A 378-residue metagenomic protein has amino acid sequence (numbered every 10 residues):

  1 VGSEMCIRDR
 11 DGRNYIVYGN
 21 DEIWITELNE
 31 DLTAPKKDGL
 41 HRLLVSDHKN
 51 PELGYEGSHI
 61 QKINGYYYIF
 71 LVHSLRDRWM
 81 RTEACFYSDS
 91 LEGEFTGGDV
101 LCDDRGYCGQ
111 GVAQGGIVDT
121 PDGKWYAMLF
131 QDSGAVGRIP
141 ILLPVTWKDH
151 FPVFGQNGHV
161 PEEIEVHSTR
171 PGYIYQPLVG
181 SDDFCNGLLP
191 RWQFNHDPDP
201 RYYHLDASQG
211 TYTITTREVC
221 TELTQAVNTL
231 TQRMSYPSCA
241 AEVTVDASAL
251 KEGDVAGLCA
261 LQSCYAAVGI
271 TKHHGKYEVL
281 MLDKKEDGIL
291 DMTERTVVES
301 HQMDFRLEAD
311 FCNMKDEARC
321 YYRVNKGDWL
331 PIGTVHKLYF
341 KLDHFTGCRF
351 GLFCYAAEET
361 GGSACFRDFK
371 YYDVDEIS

Functional and structural regions predicted by a protein language model:
V1, E27-L53, F86-Y107, H150 (+6 more regions): Blade-edge beta-strand/turn elements of extracellular beta-propeller and related beta-sheet repeat scaffolds
G2-C6: Short, small-residue-biased leader/transition segments that mark boundaries at the very start of proteins
D9-G12, K62-G65, D119-D122: Residue-level detector of Asp-centered blade-edge/turn motifs that repeat once per structural unit in beta-propeller
N14-Y18, Y68-F70, W125-M128: Conserved beta-propeller blade signature
E22-N29, R78-F86, V136-L142, K315-R319: Structural motif
E52-T96: Loop/turn-rich, solvent-exposed surfaces of beta-rich toroidal or solenoidal domains
D103-F151: Repeat-solenoid scaffold signature
L143, H150-S378: Extracellular glycan-recognition regions
